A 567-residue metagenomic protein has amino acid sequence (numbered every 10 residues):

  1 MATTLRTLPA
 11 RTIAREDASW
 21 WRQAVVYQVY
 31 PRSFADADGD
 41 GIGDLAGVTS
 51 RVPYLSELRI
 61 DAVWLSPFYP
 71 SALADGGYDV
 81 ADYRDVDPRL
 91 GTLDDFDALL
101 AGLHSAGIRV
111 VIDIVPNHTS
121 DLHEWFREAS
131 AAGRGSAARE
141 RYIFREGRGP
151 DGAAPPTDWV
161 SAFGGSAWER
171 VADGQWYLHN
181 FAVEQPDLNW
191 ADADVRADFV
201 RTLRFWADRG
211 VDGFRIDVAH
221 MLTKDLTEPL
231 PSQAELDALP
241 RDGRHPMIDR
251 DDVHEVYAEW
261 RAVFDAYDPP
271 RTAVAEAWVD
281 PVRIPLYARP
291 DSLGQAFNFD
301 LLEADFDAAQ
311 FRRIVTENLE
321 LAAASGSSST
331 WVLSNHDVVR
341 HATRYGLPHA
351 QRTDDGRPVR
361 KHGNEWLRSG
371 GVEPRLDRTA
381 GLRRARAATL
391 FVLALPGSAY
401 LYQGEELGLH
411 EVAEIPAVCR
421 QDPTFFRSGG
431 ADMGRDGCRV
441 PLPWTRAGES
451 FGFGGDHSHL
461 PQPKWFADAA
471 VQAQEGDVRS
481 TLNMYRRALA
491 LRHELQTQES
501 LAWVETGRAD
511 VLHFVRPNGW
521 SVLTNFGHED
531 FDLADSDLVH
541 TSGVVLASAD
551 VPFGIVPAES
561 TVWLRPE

Functional and structural regions predicted by a protein language model:
A2-L538, S542-E567: Active-site and adjacent substrate-binding regions of carbohydrate-active enzymes
